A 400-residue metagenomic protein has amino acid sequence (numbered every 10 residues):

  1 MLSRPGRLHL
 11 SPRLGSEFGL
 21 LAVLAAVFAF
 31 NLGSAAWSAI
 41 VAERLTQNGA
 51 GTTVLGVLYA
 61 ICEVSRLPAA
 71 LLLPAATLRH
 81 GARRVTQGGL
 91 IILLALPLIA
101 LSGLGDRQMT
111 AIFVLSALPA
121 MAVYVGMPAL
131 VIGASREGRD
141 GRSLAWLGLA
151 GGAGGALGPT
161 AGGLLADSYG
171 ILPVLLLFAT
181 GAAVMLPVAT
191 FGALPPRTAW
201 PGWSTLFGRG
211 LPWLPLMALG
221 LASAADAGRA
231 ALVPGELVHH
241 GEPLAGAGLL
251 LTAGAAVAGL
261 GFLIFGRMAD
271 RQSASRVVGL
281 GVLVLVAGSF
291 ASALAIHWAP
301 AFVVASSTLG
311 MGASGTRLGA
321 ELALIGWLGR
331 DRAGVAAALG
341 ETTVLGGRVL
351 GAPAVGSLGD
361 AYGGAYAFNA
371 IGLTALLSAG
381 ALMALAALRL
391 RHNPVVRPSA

Functional and structural regions predicted by a protein language model:
L14-E63, A218, D226-H240: Helix-loop boundary and gating motifs at the non-cytosolic
S34, L115-M127, L309-A320: Core transmembrane helices of Major Facilitator Superfamily
L45-T46, A76-T77, L164-Y169, L237 (+2 more regions): Interfacial helix-cap and linker-helix signal at transmembrane-aqueous boundaries of multi-pass secondary transporters
A69-G81, G261-S273: Helix-to-loop junctions at the C-terminal end of transmembrane segments in multipass secondary transporters
R84-L98, A179, R276-F290: Structural signature of the two symmetry-related core transmembrane helices
S116-L149: Cytoplasmic helix-loop-helix junction between adjacent transmembrane helices in 12-TM secondary transporters
V174-A189, N369-M383: Symmetry-related core transmembrane helices of the 12-TM Major Facilitator Superfamily/SLC fold
A333-A361: A late C-terminal transmembrane helix in Major Facilitator Superfamily
